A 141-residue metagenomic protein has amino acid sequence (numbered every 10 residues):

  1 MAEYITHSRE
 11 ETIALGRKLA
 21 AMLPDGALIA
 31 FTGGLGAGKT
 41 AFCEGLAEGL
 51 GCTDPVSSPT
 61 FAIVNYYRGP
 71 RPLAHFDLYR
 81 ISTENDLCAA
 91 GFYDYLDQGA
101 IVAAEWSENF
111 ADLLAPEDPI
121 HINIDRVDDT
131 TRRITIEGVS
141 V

Functional and structural regions predicted by a protein language model:
M1-K18: N-terminal pre-Walker A segment at the start of P-loop NTPase domains
A2-E3, E48, S82-N85, Y93-V141: Short phosphate-coordinating micro-motif centered on Lys-Gly-acidic
A20-G26: Phosphate-binding P-loop
L28-A30: Short hydrophobic/aromatic beta-strand immediately N-terminal to the Walker A/P-loop
T32-G34: P-loop (Walker A) phosphate-binding loop of NTP-binding proteins
K39: Conserved lysine of the Walker
C52-Y67: Short beta-strand-centered segment that lines the nucleotide-binding/catalytic pocket of NTP-utilizing
